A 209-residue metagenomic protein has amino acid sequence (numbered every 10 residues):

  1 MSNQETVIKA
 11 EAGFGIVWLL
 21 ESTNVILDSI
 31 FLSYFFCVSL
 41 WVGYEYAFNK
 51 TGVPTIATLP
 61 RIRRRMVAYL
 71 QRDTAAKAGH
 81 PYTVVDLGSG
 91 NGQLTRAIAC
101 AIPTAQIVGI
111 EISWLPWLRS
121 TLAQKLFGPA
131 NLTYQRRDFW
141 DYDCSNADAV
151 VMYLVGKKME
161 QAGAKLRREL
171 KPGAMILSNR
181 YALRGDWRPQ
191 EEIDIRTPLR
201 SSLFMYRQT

Functional and structural regions predicted by a protein language model:
M1-A76: S-adenosyl-L-methionine
A78-G90: Conserved class I S-adenosyl-L-methionine
G92-R96: Glycine-rich SAM-binding Motif I of class I
Q106-E111: Conserved SAM-binding motif I beta-strand of class I
S120: Conserved SAM-binding loop
F127-F139: Conserved SAM-binding strand-loop segment of SAM-dependent methyltransferases
A147-Q161: A short SAM/SAH-binding and catalytic strip from SAM-dependent methyltransferases
K158-T209: C-terminal substrate-binding/active-site "lid" region of AdoMet-derived donor-dependent transferases
